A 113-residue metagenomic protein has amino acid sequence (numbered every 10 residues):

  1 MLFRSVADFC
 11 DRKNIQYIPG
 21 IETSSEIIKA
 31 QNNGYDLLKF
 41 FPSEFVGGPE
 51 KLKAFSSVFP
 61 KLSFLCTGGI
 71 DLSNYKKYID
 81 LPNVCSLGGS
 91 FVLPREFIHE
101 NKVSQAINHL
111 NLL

Functional and structural regions predicted by a protein language model:
S5, F9-I18, V58-C66: Short beta-strand/loop segments at the ligand-binding rim of alpha/beta enzyme cores
A7, S25-N33, I70-C85: Catalytic cores of alpha/beta
C10-I15, R95-L113: C-terminal helical cap(s) of enzyme catalytic domains, especially alpha/beta-barrels
Y17-G20, L38-F40, S63-G68, C85-G89: Hydrophobic faces of well-ordered beta-strands that scaffold small-molecule active sites in alpha/beta enzyme cores
I21-K39, F45-V46, L62: N-terminal/domain-start segments enriched in small and hydrophobic, helix-friendly residues, covering either
L38, Y78, L113: Conserved, mostly hydrophobic/aromatic
K53-A54, K76: Active-site phosphate/pyrophosphate- and oxyanion-stabilizing loops and adjacent acidic/basic residues in soluble
